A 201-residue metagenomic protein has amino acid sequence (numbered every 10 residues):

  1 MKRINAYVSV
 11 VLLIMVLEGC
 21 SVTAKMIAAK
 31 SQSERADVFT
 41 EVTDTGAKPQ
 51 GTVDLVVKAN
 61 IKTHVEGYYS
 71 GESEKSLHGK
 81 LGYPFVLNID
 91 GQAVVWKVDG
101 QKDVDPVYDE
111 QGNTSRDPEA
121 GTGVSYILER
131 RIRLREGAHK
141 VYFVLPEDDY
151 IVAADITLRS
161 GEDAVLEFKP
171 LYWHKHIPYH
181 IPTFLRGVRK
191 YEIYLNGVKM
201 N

Functional and structural regions predicted by a protein language model:
M1-C20: Sec-dependent bacterial lipoprotein signal peptides
S21-E136, K140-N201: Short loop/turn and low-complexity linker motifs enriched in small/turn-promoting residues
